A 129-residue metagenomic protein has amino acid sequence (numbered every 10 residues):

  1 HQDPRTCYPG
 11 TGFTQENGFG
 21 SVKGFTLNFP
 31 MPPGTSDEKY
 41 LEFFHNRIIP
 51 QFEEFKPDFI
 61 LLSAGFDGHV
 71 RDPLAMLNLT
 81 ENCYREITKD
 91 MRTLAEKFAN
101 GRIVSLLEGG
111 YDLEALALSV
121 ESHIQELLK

Functional and structural regions predicted by a protein language model:
H1-L62, G68-M76, T80-E81, K89 (+1 more regions): Conserved alpha-helical scaffold segments that buttress catalytic/binding sites
S36, Y111-D112: Glycine-/small-residue-rich active-site loops that bind phosphorylated ligands and cofactors
E53, E96-K97: Solvent-exposed polar/charged
H69-D72, R102, D112-L116: Short active-site-adjacent structural elements
T80-E81, L113-K129: Short, electropositive alpha-helical surface patch
Y84-E96: Alpha-helix-loop-beta-strand connector modules within alpha/beta enzyme cores
K97-I103: A short helix->loop->beta-strand "cap" motif at the edges of active sites that frequently abuts
